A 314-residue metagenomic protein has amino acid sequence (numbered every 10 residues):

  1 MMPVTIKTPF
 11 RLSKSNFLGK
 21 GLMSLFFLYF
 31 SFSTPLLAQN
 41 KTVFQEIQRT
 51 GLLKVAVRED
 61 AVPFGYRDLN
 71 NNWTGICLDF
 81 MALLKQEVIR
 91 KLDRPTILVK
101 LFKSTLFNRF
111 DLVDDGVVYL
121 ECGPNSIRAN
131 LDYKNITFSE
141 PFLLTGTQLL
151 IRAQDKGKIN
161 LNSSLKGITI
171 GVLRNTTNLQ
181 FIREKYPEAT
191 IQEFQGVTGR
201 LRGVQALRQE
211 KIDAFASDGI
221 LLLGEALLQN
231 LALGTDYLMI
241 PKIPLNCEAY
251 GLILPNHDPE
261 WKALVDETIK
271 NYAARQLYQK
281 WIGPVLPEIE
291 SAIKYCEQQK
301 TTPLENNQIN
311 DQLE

Functional and structural regions predicted by a protein language model:
M1-F17: N-terminal secretory signal peptides that target proteins for export/translocation
K20-S33: Bacterial N-terminal signal peptides
N40-P124, E193-G196: Extracytoplasmic small-molecule ligand-binding "clamshell" domains of the periplasmic binding protein/Venus flytrap
F44, L78-E87, A153-K156, S163 (+3 more regions): Extended ligand-binding regions for polar small-molecule ligands
K54, E59-P63, W73-R90, N125-S126 (+2 more regions): Bilobed "Venus flytrap"/periplasmic-binding protein-like clamshell domains and structurally analogous long
E59, L143-A153, G219, L227-I269 (+1 more regions): Periplasmic-binding protein-like
A82, R94-S164, L233-L245: Acidic, polar ligand-binding/catalytic clefts
N108, C122-K134, F181-E184, L201 (+2 more regions): A ligand-binding cleft/hinge motif common to bilobed small-molecule-binding domains
